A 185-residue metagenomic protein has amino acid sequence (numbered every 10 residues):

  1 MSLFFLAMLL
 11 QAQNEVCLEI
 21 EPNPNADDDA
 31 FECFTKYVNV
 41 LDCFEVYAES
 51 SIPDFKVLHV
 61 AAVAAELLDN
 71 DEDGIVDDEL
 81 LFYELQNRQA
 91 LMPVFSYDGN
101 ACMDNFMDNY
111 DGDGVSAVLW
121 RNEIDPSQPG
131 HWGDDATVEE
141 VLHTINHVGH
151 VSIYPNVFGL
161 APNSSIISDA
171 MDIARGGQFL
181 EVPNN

Functional and structural regions predicted by a protein language model:
L3-A12: Hydrophobic h-region of N-terminal signal peptides that target proteins for export in Gram-negative bacteria
N14-D42: N-terminal low-complexity, Pro/Thr/Ser-rich intrinsically disordered segments that act as propeptides or flexible
C33, L41-N184: Acidic/His-rich structured neighborhood in mature extracellular/periplasmic domains
